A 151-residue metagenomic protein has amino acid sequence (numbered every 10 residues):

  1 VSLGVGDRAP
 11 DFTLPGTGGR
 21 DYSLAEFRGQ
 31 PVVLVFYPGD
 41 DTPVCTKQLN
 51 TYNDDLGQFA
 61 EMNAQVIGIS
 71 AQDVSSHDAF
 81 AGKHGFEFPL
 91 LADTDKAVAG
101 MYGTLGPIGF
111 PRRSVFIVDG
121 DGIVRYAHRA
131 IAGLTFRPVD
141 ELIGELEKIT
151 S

Functional and structural regions predicted by a protein language model:
V1-S151: Chalcogenol-based redox active-site neighborhoods
